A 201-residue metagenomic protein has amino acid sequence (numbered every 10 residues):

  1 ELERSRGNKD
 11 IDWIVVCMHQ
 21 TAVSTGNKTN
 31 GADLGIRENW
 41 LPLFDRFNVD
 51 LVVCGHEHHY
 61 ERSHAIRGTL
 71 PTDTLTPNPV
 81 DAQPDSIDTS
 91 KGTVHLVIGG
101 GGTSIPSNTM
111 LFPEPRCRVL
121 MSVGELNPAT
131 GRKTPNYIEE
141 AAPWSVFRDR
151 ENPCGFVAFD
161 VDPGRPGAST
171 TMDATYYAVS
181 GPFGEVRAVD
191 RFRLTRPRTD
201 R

Functional and structural regions predicted by a protein language model:
E1-V16, T21-N30, L34, E38 (+3 more regions): Metal-dependent phosphoesterase/phosphodiesterase active-site architecture
